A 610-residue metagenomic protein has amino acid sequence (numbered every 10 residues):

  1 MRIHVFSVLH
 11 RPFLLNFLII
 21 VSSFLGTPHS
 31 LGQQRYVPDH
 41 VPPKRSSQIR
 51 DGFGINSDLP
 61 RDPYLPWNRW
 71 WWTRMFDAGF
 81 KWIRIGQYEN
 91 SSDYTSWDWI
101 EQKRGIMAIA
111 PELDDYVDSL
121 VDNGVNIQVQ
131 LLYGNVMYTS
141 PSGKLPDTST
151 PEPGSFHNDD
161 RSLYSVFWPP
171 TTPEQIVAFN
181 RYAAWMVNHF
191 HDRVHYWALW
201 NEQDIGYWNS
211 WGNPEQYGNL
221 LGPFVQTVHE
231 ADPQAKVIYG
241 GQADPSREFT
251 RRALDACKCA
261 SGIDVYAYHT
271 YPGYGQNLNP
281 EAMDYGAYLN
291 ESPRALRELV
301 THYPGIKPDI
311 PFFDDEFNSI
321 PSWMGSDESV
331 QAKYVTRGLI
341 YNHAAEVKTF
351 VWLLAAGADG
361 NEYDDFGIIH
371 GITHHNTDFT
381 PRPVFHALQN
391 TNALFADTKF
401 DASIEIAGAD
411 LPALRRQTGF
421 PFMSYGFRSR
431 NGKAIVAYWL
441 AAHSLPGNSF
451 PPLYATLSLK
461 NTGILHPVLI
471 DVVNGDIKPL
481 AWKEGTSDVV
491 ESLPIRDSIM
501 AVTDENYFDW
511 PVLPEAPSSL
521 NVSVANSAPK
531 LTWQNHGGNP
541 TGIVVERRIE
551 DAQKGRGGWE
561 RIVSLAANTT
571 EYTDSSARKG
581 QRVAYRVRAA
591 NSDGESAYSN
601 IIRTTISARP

Functional and structural regions predicted by a protein language model:
A78-N277: Substrate-binding cleft and catalytic face of glycoside hydrolase catalytic domains, especially the flexible beta-alpha
P214-Y341, A345-F350: Noncatalytic carbohydrate-binding groove/subsite architecture in carbohydrate-active enzymes
P321-R415: Aromatic/acidic polysaccharide-binding cleft in carbohydrate-active enzymes
D410-G463: Carbohydrate-binding surface patches
A481-L513: C-terminal beta-strand-rich structural cap/linker in extracellular carbohydrate-active enzymes
W510-P540, K579, G594-P610: Pro/Thr/Ser/Gly-rich low-complexity, intrinsically disordered linker/stalk tracts
N539-R561, R586: Extracellular low-complexity, O-glycosylation-prone stalks/linkers
D574-D593: Beta-strand-rich modules
